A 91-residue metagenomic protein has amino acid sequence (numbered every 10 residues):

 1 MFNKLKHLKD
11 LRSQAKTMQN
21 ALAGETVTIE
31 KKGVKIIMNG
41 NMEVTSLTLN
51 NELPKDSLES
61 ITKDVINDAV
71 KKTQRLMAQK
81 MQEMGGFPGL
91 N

Functional and structural regions predicted by a protein language model:
M1-T28, K71-N91: Long amphipathic alpha-helical segments used for membrane anchoring, targeting, substrate engagement, or oligomerization
A15, M42, T62: Residue-level signature of catalytic and energy-coupling elements of molecular machines, predominantly ATP/GTP-dependent
V34-L47, N51, K55-D56: Nucleotide-binding motor/catalytic cores of P-loop/tubulin-like NTPases across gene-expression machines
K55-K63: A short, polar/charged loop-to-alpha-helix boundary motif
